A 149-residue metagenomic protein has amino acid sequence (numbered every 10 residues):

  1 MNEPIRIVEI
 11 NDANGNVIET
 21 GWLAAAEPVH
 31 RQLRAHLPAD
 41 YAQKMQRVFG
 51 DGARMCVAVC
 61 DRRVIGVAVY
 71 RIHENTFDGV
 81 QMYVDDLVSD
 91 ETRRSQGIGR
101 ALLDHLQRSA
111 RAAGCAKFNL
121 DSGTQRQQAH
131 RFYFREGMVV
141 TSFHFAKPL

Functional and structural regions predicted by a protein language model:
M1-T20: Conserved N-terminal entry element of GNAT/NAT acetyltransferase domains
I18-Q46: Conserved GNAT-fold acetyl-CoA-binding loop/helix
Q46-V57, Y83, V139: A short helix-loop-beta-strand connector motif used in the catalytic cores of GNAT acetyltransferases and, in some
V57, R63-I72: Conserved beta-strand in the GNAT
H73-V84, R94, V140-T141: A conserved beta-turn-beta hairpin within the catalytic core of GNAT-like acetyltransferases that forms part
S89, S95-R108, R135: Conserved acetyl-CoA-binding loop-helix of GNAT-fold acetyltransferases
R100, T124-F143, K147: Conserved active-site alpha-helix within GNAT-family acetyltransferase domains
A110-S122: Conserved GNAT acetyl-CoA-binding A-motif
